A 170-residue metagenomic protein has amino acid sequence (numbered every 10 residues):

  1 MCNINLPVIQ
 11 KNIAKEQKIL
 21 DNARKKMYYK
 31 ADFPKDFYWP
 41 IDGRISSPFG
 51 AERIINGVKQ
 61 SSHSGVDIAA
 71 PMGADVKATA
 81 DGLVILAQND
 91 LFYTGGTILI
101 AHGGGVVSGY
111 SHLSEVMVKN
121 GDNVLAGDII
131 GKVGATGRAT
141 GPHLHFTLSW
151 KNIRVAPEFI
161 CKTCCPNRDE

Functional and structural regions predicted by a protein language model:
M1-R44, P48-F49: Non-catalytic extracellular/periplasmic "stalk" and linker regions immediately N-terminal to catalytic or recognition
F37-E170: Catalytic cores of peptidoglycan-degrading enzymes
